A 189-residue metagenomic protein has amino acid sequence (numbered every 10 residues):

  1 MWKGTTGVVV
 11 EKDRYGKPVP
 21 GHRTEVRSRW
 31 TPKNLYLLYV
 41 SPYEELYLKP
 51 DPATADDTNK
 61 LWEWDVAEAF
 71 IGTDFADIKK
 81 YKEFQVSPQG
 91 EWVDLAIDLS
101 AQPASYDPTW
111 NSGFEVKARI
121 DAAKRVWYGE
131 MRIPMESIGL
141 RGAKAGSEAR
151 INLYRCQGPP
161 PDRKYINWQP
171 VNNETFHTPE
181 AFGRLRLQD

Functional and structural regions predicted by a protein language model:
M1-D189: Structural preference for beta-rich elements and adjacent junctions enriched in aromatics
